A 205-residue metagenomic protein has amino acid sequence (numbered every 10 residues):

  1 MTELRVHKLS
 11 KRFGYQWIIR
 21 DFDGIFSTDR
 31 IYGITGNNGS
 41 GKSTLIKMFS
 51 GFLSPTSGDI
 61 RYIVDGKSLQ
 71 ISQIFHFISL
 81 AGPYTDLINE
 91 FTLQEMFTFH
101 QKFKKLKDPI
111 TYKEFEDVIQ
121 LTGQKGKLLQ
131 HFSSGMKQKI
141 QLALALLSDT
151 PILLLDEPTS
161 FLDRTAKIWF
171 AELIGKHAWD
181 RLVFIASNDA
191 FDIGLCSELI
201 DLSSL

Functional and structural regions predicted by a protein language model:
L4, I19-D21: Conserved structural motif at the start of ABC-family nucleotide-binding domains
Y32-N37: The feature captures the beta-strand-to-loop junction immediately N-terminal to the Walker
S50: Helix-to-loop junction immediately C-terminal to a conserved catalytic motif
G58-L69, Q73-I74: Conserved ABC transporter NBD signature motif
Y84, N89-K105: Q-loop/switch helix immediately C-terminal to the Walker
P109-K125: Conserved ABC ATPase "signature" region
L142: Hydrophobic anchor residue at the start of the ABC signature
D156, D163: ABC-family nucleotide-binding domains
